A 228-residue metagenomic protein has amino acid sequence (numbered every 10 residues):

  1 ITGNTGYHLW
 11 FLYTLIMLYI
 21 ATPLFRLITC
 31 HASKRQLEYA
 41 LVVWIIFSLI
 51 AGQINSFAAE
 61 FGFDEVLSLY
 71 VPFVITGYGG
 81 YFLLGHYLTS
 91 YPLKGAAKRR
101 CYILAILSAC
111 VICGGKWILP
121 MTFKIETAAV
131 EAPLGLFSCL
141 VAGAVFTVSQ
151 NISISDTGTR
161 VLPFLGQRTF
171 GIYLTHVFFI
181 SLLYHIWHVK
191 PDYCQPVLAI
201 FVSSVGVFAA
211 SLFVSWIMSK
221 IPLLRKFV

Functional and structural regions predicted by a protein language model:
I1-V228: Alpha-helical transmembrane segments and their immediate juxtamembrane cytosolic regions
